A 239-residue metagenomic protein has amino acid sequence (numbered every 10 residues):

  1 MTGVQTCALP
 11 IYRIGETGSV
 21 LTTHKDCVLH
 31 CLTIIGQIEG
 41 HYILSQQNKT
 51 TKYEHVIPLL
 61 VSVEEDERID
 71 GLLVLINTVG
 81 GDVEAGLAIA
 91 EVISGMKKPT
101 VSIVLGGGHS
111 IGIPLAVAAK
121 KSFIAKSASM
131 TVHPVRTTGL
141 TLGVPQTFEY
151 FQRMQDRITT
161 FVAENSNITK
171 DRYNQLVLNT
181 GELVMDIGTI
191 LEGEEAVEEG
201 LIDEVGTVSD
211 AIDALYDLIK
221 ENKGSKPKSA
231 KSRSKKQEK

Functional and structural regions predicted by a protein language model:
M1, Q5-I113, A118-K239: N-terminal organellar transit peptides
